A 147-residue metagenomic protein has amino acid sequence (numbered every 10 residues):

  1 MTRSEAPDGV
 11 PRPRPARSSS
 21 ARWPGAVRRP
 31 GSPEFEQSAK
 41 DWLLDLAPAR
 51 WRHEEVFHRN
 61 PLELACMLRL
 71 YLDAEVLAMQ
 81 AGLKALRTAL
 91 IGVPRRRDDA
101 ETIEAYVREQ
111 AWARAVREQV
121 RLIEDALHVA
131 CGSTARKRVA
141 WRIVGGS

Functional and structural regions predicted by a protein language model:
M1-T2: N-terminal membrane-targeting/anchoring modules of bacterial envelope and secretion proteins
E5-R12, A16, P30-S147: Eukaryotic low-complexity, intrinsically disordered regulatory segments enriched in serine, proline and acidic residues
S19: Basic DNA-binding region of bZIP-type proteins
R22-A26: Extracellular/periplasmic low-complexity linear segments
